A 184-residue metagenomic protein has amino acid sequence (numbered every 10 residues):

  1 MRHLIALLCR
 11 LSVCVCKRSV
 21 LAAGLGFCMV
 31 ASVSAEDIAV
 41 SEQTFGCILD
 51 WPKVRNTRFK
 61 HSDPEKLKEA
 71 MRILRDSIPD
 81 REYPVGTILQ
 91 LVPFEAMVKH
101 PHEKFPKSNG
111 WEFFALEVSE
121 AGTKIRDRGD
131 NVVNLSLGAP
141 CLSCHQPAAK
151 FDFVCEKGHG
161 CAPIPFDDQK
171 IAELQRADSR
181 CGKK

Functional and structural regions predicted by a protein language model:
M1-C16: N-terminal secretory signal peptides that target proteins for export/translocation
C9, L21, T123-D127: Intrinsically disordered and other compositionally biased segments
R10, K17-C28: Bacterial N-terminal signal peptides
A31-A35: Sec/Tat signal peptide C-region and signal peptidase I cleavage site
E36-L49, K53-R58, D80-K184: Sequence context surrounding c-type heme c attachment/ligation sites in exported
H61-S62: Transition segment at domain starts
K66-P79: N-terminal post-signal-peptidase region of extra-cytosolic proteins
